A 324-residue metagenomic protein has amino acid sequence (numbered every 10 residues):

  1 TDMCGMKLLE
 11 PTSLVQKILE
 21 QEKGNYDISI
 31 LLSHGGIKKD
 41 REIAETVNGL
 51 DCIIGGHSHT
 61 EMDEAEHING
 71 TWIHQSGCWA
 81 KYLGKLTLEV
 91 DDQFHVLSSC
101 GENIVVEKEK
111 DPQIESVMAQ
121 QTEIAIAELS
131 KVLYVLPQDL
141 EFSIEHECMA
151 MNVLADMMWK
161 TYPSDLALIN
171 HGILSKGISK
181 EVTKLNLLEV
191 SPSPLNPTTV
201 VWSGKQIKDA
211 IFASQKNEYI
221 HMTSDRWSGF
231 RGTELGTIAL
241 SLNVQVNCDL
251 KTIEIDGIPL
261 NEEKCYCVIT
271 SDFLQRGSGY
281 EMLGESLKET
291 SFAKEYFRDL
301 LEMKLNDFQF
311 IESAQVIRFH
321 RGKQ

Functional and structural regions predicted by a protein language model:
T1-E107, E147-N152, M157, S291-E295: Acidic, metal/ion-coordinating pockets
D2-G5, L140-E145, N196: Second-shell loop/turn segments in exported
Q16-Y26, I37, V47, T122-L129 (+3 more regions): Structural signal for hydrophobic packing residues in well-ordered secondary-structure cores of soluble enzyme domains
G24, N48, K160, S193 (+1 more regions): Flexible, charged surface loops at secondary-structure boundaries
D27-L31, D51-C52, T71-I73, D165-L168 (+3 more regions): Structural motif
S33-G35, G56-S58, S76-C78, N170-G172 (+3 more regions): Fold-independent oxyanion-binding glycine-rich loops and adjacent beta-strand/coil segments at enzyme active sites
V90-E181, L305-Q324: A short C-terminal boundary segment appended to hydrolase-like catalytic domains
A155, I173-Q324: Feature captures C-terminal
